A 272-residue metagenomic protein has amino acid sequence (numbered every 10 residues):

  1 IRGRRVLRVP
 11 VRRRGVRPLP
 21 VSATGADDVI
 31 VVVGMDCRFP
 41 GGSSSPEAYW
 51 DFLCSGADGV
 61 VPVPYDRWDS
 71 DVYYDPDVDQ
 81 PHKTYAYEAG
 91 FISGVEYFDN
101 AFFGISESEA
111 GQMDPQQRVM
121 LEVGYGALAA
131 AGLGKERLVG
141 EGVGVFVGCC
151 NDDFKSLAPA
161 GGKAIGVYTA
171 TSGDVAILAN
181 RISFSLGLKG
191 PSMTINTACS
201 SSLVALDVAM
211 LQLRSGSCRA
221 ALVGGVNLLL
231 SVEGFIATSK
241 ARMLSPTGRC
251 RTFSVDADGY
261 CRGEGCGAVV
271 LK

Functional and structural regions predicted by a protein language model:
I1-P18: Phosphopantetheine-dependent thiolation modules in NRPS/PKS and related acyl-activating systems
V21-D256: Cys-dependent condensing catalytic cores that perform Claisen condensation/acyl-transfer in fatty-acid/polyketide
Y85, V255-K272: Channel- or pocket-lining gating/hinge segments that regulate access to a cavity or pore
